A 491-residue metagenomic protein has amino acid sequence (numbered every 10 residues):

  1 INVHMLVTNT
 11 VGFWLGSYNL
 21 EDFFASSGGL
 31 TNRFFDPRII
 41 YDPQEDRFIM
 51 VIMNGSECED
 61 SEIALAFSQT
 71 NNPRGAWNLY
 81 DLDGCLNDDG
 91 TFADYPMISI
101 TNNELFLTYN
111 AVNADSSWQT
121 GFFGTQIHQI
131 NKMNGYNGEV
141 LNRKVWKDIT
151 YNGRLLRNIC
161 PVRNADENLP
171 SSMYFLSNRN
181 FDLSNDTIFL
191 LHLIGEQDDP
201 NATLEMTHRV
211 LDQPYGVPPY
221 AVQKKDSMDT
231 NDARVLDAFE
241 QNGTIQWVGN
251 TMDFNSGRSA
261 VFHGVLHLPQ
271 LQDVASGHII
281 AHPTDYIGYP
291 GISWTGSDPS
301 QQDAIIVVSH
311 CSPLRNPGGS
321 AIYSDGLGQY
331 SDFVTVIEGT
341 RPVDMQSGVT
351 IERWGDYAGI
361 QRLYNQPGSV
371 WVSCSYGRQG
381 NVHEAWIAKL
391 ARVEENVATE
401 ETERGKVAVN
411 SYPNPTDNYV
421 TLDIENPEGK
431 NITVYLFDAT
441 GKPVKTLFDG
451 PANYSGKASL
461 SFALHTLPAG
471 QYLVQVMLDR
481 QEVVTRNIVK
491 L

Functional and structural regions predicted by a protein language model:
I1-N396: C-terminal PAP-associated
Y18, D325, V336, G348-V349 (+3 more regions): Compositionally biased regions
S26-S27, I279, S347-G348, V397-E400 (+3 more regions): Intrinsically disordered, low-complexity segments enriched in polar/charged residues with Gly/Pro, especially when
R392-K406: Low-complexity, Pro/Thr/Ser/Gly/Ala-rich linker/spacer regions in secreted, extracellular modular proteins
T402-Y412, T416-L491: C-terminal outer-membrane/trafficking sorting elements
